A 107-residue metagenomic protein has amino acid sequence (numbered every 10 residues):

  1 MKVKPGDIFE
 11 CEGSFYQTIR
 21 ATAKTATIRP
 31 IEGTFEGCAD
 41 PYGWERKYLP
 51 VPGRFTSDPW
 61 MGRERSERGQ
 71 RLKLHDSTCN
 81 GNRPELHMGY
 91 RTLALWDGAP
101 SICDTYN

Functional and structural regions predicted by a protein language model:
M1-C11: Short coil-to-beta transition motif at edge beta-strands of beta-rich domains
C11-G13, P30: Conserved "cap/hinge" positions at secondary-structure junctions
S14-A23: Short beta-strand-centered aromatic/proline hotspots
A23-C38: Basic/aromatic-rich interaction segments and small domains that mediate binding to polyanionic partners
E36-N107: Intrinsically disordered, low-complexity, charged/polar segments
